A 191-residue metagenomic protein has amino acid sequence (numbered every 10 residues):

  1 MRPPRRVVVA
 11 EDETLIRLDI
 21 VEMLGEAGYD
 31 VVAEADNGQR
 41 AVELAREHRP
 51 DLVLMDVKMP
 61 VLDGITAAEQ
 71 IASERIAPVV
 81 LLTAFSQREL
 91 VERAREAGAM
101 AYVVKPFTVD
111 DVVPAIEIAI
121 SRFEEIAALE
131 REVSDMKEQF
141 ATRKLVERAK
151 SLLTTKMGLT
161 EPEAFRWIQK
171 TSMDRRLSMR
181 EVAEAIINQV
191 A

Functional and structural regions predicted by a protein language model:
R2, E13-A33: Two-component/phosphorelay signaling modules centered on CheY-like receiver
E34-L52: Acidic, metal-coordinating helix/loop segments flanking the phosphotransfer/catalytic sites of two-component signaling
N37-R40, V61-T66: Acidic catalytic/metal-coordinating carboxylates
E43, I65-I76: Short amphipathic alpha-helix used as the core "switch/output" element in two-component signaling
D56, T83: Active-site residues of response regulator receiver
E89, F107-I116: C-terminal output helix
F123-E125, R131-A191: C-terminal output/effector regions of signal-responsive regulators
